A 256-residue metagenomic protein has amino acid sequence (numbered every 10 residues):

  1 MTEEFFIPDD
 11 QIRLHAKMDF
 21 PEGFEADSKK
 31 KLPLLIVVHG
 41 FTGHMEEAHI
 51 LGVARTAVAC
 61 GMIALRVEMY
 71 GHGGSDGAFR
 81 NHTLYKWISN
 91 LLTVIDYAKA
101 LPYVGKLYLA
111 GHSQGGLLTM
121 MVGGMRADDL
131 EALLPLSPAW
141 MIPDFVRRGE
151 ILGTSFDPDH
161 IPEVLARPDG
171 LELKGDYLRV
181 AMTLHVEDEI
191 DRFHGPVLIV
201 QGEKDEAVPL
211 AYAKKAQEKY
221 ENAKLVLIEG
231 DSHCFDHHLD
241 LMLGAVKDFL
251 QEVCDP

Functional and structural regions predicted by a protein language model:
M1-S28: N-terminal cap/lid segment of alpha/beta-hydrolase-fold proteins
T42-A54: The serine-hydrolase catalytic nucleophile loop
E46, H72-P102: Catalytic nucleophile-loop/oxyanion-hole region of alpha/beta-hydrolase and closely related hydrolase-like folds
A54-D76: Conserved alpha/beta-hydrolase
M125-L173: Hydrolase active-site cap/lid region
F193, I199-Q201, D205: Short beta-strand/loop motif that positions the catalytic acidic residue of the alpha/beta-hydrolase fold
K204-V208, C234: Acidic catalytic loop of the alpha/beta-hydrolase fold
D231-L243: Catalytic histidine-centered segment of alpha/beta-hydrolase-like enzymes
